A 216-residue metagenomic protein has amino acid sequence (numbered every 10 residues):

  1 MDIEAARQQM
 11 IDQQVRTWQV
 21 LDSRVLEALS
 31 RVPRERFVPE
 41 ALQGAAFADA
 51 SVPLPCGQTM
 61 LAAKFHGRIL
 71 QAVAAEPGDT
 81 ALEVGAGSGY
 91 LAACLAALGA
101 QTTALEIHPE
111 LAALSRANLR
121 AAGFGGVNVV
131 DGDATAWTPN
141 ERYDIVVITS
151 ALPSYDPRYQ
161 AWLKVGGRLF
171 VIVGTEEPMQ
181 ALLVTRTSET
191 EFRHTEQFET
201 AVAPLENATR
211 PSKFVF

Functional and structural regions predicted by a protein language model:
M1-L82, Y90-C94, L98, L111-A121 (+4 more regions): Class I SAM-dependent transferase core
A74-F192: Conserved nucleotide-cofactor-binding alpha/beta core module
